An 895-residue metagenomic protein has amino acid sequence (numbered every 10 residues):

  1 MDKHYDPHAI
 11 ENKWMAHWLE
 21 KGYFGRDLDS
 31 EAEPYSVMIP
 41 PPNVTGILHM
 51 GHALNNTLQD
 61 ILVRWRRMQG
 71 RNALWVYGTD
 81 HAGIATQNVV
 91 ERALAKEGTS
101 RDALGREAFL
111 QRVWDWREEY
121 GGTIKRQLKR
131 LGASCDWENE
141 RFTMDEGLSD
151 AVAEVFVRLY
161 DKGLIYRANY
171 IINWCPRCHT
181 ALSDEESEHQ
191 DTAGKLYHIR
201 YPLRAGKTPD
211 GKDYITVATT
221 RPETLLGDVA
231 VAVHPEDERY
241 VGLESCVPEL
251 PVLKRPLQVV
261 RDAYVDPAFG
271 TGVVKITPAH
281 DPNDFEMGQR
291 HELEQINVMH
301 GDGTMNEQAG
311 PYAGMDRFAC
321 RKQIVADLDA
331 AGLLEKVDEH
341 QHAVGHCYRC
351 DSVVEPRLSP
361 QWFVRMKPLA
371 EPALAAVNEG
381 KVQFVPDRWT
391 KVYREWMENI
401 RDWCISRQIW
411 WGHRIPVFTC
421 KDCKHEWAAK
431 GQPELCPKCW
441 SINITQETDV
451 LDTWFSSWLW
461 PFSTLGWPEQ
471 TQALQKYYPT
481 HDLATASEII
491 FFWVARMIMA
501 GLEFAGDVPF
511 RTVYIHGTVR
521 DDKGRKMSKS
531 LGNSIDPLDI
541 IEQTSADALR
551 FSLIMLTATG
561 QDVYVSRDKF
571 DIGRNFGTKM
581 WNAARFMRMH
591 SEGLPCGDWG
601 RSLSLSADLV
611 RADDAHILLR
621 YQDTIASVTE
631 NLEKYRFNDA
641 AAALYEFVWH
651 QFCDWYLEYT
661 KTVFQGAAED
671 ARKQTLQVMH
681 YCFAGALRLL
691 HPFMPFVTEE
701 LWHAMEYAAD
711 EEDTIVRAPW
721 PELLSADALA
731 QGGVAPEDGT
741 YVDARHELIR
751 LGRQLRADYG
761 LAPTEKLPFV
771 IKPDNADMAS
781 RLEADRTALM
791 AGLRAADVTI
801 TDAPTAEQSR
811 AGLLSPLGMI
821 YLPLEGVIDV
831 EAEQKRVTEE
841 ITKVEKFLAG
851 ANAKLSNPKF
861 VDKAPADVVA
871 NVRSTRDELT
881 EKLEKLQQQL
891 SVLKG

Functional and structural regions predicted by a protein language model:
M1-M50, A73, Y348, D387 (+1 more regions): Non-catalytic terminal extensions that flank enzyme cores
K13, H17-K21, E91-Y214, L225 (+11 more regions): Residue patterns forming the tRNA-binding/recognition surfaces of aminoacyl-tRNA synthetases and related DALR
D29-V90, T143, V152, V217-T220 (+6 more regions): N-terminal catalytic cores of NTP/NDP-binding nucleotidyl/phosphoryl-transfer enzymes
R64-N72, A93-R106, R126, R130-C135 (+19 more regions): Secondary-structure transition/capping motifs at alpha-helix termini and the adjoining loop/turn into the next element
D80, I172, P176, S183-E188 (+6 more regions): Acidic, turn-prone loop/beta-hairpin segments
A263, H291-G303, I409-G412, P416-K421 (+1 more regions): Alpha-helical recognition segments enriched in aromatics with Gly/Pro capping that present substrate-recognition
N575-R588, D614-T624, A642-T662, L813-S815 (+2 more regions): Core structural elements
M705-G895: C-terminal low-complexity, glycine/proline- and small-hydrophobic-enriched intrinsically disordered tails that act as
